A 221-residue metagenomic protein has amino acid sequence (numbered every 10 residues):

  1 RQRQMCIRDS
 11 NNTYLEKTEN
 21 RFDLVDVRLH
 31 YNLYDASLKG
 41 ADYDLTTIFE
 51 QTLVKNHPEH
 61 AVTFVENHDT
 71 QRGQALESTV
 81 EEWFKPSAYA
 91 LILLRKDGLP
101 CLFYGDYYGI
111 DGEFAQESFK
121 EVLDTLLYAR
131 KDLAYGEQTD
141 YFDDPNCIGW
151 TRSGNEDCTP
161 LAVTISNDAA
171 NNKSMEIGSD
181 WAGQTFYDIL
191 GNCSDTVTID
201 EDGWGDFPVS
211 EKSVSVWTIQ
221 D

Functional and structural regions predicted by a protein language model:
R1-Q4, R8-D221: Active-site-proximal helices and loops of the catalytic beta/alpha 8
